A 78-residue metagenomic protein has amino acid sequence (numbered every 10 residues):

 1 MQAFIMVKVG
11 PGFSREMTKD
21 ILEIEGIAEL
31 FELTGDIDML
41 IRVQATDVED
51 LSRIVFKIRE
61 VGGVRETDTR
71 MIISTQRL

Functional and structural regions predicted by a protein language model:
M1-L78: A compositional/biophysical signature of low hydrophobicity enriched in polar/charged and small residues
